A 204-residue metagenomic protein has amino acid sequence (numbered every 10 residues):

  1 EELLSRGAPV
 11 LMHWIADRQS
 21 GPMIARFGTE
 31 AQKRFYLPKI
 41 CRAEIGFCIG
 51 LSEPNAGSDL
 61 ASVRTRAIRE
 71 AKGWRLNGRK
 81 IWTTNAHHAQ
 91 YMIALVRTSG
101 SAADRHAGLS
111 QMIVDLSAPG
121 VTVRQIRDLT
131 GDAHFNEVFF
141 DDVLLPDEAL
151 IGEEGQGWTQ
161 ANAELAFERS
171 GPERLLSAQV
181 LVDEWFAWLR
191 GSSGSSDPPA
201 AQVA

Functional and structural regions predicted by a protein language model:
E1-H13, R42, G50-N55, R79-I81 (+4 more regions): Active-site beta-strand/loop segments that form the cofactor-binding cradle of oxidoreductase flavoproteins
E1-R34, P38-E44, N85-Y91, W158 (+2 more regions): Internal helix-loop-helix
W14, Q19, F47, W82 (+5 more regions): Tryptophan-centric aromatic hotspots in well-structured domains and transmembrane helices
G21-F27, I49, A61, S101: Flexible, glycine-rich active-site loops centered on histidine and acidic residues that chelate a metal or position
D59-A61, K72, N85-A89, D104-G108 (+2 more regions): Short glycine/proline-enriched turns and hinge-like loops at secondary-structure junctions
T65-I68: A structural signal for short hydrophobic beta-strand segments in well-ordered beta-sheet cores
N77-R124: A short core secondary-structure module
D115, V121-A204: Glycine-rich beta->alpha junctions and the first turn(s) of the following alpha-helix
